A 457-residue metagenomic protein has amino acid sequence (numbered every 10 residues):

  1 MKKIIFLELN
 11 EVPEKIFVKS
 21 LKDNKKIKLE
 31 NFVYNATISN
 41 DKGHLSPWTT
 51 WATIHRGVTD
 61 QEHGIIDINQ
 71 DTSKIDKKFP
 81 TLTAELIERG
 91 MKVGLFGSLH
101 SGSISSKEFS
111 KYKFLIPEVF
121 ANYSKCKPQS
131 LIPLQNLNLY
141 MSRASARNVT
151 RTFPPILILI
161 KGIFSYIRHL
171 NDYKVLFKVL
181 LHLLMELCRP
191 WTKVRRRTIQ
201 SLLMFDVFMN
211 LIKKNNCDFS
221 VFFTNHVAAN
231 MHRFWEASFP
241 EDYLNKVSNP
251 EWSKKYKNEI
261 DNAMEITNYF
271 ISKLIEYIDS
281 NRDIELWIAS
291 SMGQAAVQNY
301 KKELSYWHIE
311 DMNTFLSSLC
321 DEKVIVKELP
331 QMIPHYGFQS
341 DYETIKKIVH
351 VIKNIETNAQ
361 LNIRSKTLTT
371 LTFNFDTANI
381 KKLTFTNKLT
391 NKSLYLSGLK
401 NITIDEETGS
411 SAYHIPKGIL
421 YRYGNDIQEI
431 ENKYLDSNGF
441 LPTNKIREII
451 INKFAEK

Functional and structural regions predicted by a protein language model:
M1, I68-K74, F79, A84 (+4 more regions): Membrane-interface soluble catalytic domains
K3, E11-R143: Active-site nucleophile/metal-coordination loop of metallo-enzymes that catalyze phosphate/sulfate and related
K3, R195-N216, S220, S238-L286: A long, amphipathic alpha-helix that forms part of the scaffold/cap immediately adjacent to metal-dependent active
I4-E8, E14, N262-L304, L420 (+1 more regions): Metal-dependent active-site segment of extracytoplasmic phospho-/sulfohydrolases and closely related
N10-E14, L45, T59-Q61, L99-I104 (+7 more regions): Short, solvent-exposed loop/turn segments at secondary-structure junctions
I16-S20, S105-E108, M231-W235, V297-K302: A short acidic (Asp/Glu
H63, L181-K193, K246-Y256, E328 (+1 more regions): Short glycine/proline-rich turn/loop motifs
T83-R196, Q200, M204, K214-E241: A contiguous, mid-domain pocket- or channel-lining segment that forms the substrate-recognition surface
